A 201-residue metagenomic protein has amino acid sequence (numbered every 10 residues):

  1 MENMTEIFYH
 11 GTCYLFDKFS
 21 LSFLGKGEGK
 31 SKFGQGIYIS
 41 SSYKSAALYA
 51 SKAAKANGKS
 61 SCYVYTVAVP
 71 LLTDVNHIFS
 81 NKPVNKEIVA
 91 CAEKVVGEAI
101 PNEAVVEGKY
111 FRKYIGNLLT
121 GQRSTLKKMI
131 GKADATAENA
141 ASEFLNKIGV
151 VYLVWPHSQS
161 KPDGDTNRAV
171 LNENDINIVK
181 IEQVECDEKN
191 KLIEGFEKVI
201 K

Functional and structural regions predicted by a protein language model:
E2-K32, S40, A53-K201: Active-site and NAD+-binding cores of ADP-ribose-processing enzymes
G36: Active-site rim elements
K44-A50: Short amphipathic alpha-helices within nucleic acid-binding modules
